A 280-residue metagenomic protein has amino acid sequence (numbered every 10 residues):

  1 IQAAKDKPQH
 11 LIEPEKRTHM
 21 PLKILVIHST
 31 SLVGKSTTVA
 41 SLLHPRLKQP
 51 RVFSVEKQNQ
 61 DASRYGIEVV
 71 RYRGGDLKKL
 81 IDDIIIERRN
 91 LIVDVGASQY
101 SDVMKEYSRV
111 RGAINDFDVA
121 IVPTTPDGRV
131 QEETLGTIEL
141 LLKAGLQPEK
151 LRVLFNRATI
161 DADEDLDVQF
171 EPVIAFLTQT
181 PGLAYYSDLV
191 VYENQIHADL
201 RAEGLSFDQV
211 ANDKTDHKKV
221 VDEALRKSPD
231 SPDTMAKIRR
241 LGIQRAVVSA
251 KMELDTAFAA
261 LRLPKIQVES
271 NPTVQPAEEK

Functional and structural regions predicted by a protein language model:
V26-V39: Glycine-rich phosphate-binding P-loop
S36-Q49: A conserved segment at the C-terminal end of the G1
K48-D61: Short beta-strand-centered segment that lines the nucleotide-binding/catalytic pocket of NTP-utilizing
N59-R71: P-loop NTPase switch/communication element
R89-M104: Switch II (G3) loop of P-loop NTPases
S101-V191, D199-L200: Conserved catalytic-core segment of NTP-binding enzymes
P172-I238: Beta-strand-loop-alpha "switch" segments that mediate conformational coupling across diverse proteins
V220, D230-K280: C-terminal accessory extensions appended to soluble enzyme cores
